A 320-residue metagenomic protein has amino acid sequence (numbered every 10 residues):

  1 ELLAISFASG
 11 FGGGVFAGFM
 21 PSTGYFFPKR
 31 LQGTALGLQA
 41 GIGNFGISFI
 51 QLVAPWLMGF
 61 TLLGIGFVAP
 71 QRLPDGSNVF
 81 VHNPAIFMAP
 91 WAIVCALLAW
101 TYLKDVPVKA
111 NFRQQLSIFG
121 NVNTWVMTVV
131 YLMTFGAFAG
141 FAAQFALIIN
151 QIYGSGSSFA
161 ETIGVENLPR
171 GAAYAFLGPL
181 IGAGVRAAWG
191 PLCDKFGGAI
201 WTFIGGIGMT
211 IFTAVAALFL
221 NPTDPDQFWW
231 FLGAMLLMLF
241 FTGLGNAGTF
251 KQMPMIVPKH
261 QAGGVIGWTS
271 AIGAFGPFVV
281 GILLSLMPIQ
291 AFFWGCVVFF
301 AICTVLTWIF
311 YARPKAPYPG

Functional and structural regions predicted by a protein language model:
L3-I42: Cytoplasmic helix-loop-helix junction between adjacent transmembrane helices in 12-TM secondary transporters
G13, G33-G59, S270-V280: Glycine-rich segments within core transmembrane alpha-helices of 12-TM secondary carriers
G14-F27, G243-V257: Intracellular juxtamembrane helix-capping segments at the cytosolic ends of symmetry-related transmembrane helices
G59, A89-V108, L306-Y311: C-terminal membrane-cytosol helix-exit motif in multi-pass small-molecule transporters
K104-T128: Juxtamembrane intracellular "pre-TM" segments in multi-pass secondary transporters
V122-A183: Extracytoplasmic gate region of multi-pass secondary transporters
V185-G198: Helix-to-loop junctions at the C-terminal end of transmembrane segments in multipass secondary transporters
A199-T249: C-terminal transmembrane helical hairpin of 12-TM major facilitator-type secondary transporters
